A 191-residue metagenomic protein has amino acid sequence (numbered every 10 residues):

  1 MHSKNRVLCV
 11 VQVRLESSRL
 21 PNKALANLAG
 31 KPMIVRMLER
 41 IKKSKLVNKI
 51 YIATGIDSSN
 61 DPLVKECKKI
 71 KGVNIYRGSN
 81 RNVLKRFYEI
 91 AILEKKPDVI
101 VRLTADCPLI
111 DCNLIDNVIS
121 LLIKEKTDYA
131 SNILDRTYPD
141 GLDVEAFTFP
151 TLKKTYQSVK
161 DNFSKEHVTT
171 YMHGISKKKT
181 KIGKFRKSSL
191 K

Functional and structural regions predicted by a protein language model:
H2-S3, K71, I92-D98, L122-E125: Glycine-rich phosphate-binding loop signature in dinucleotide/nucleotide-binding domains
S3-T54: N-terminal glycine-rich phosphate-binding loop and ensuing alpha1 helix
E39, V64, P97, C112-I123 (+2 more regions): Short alpha-helix within the catalytic core of nucleotide-sugar-dependent glycosyltransferases
G55-N60: A conserved acidic beta->alpha catalytic loop
K65-N82, I92: Conserved donor nucleotide-binding strand/loop of the catalytic core
E89, D111-T137: Conserved donor-nucleotide/metal-binding helix-loop-beta segment in metal-dependent transferases, i.e., the alpha-helix
I90, K96-P108: Short beta-strand-to-loop acidic/aromatic patch adjacent to the donor-nucleotide binding site
F147-K191: Active-site oxyanion/phosphate-handling segment shared across diverse enzymes
